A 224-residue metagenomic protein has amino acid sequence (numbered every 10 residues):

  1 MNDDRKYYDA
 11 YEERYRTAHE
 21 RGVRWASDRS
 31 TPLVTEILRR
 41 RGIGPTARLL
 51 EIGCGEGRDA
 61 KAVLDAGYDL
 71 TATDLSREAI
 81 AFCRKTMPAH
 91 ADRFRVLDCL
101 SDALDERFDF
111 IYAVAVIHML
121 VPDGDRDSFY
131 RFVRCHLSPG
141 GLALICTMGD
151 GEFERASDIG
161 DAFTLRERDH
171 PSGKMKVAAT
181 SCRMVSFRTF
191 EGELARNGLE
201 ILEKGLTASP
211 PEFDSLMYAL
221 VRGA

Functional and structural regions predicted by a protein language model:
M1-I43, L50-A91, V96-A103, L144-A224: Class I (Rossmann-like) S-adenosyl-L-methionine-dependent methyltransferase catalytic domain, capturing the SAM-binding
Y112: A conserved beta-strand element that flanks and buttresses the S-adenosyl-L-methionine
A115-M119: Short catalytic micro-motifs in class I SAM-dependent methyltransferases
P122-G124: Conserved catalytic-core motifs of eukaryotic protein kinase domains, centered on the activation segment
D127-P139: A short glycine-rich, Lys/Arg-flanked "PGG" loop and its adjoining helix->strand segment in the class I
